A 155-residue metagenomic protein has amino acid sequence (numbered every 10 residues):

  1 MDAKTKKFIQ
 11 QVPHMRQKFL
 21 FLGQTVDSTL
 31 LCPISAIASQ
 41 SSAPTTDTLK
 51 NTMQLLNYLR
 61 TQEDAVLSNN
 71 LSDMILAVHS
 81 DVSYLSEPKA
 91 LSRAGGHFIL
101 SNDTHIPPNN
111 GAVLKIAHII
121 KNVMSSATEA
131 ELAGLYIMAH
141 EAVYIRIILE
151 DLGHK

Functional and structural regions predicted by a protein language model:
M1-E63: C-terminal reverse transcriptase regions that engage the nucleic-acid substrate
T5-K7, Q62-V66, V82-L85, K121: Eukaryotic intrinsically disordered and solvent-exposed regulatory patches
H14, K18, Q54, A133 (+2 more regions): Acidic, Ser/Thr-rich intrinsically disordered and amphipathic helical segments
L22-P33, H105-N110, E141-K155: Active-site palm subdomain of RNA-directed nucleic acid polymerases
Q62, S92, L149: Catalytic phosphate/metal-binding cores of nucleic-acid and nucleotide-processing enzymes, i.e., regions that mediate
N69, M74-K89: Two-metal-ion RNase H-like nuclease active-site motif
I99-A133: A short, polar/acidic, helix/strand-boundary loop motif
I119-T128, L135-K155: RNase H catalytic domain
